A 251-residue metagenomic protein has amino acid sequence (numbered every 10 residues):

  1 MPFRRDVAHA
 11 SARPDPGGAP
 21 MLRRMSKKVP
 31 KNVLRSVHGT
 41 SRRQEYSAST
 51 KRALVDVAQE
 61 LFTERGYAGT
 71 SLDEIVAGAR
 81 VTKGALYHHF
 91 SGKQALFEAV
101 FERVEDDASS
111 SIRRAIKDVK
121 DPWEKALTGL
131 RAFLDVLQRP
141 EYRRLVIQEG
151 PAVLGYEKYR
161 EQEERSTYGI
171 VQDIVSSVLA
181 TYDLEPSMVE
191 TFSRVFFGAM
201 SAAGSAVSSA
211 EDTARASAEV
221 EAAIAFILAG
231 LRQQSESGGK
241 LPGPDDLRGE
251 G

Functional and structural regions predicted by a protein language model:
P2-R65, G69-V81, Q94-E98: Basic, helix-initiating cap at the start of DNA-binding domains
R80-F90: Short hydrophobic/aromatic patch on the recognition helix
F90, Q148-L154, G198: Short helix-capping/turn signature of helix-turn-helix
E98-V104: Alpha-helical DNA-contacting segments of helix-turn-helix folds
A99, R113-E141, F192, F196: Hydrophobic alpha-helical connector segments
D106-S109, T128, I147, L154-T181 (+2 more regions): Amphipathic alpha-helical packing segments from all-alpha helical-bundle domains
A115, R144-I147, V207-E211: Secondary-structure edge/capping motif, primarily at the C-terminal ends of alpha-helices and the immediately following
D135-R139, Q172-D173, S177, S193-A214 (+1 more regions): Amphipathic C-terminal alpha-helical segment
